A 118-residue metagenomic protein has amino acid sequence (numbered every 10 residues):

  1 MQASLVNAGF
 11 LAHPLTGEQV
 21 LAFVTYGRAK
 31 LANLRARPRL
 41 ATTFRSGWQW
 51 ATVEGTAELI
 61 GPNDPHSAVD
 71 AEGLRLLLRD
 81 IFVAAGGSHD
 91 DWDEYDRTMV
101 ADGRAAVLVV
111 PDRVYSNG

Functional and structural regions predicted by a protein language model:
M1-Y26, L40-F44, T52-T56: Short beta-strand segments
R37: Acidic-histidine catalytic/liganding microenvironments
W48-G118: Charged, gly/pro-rich active-site loop segments
